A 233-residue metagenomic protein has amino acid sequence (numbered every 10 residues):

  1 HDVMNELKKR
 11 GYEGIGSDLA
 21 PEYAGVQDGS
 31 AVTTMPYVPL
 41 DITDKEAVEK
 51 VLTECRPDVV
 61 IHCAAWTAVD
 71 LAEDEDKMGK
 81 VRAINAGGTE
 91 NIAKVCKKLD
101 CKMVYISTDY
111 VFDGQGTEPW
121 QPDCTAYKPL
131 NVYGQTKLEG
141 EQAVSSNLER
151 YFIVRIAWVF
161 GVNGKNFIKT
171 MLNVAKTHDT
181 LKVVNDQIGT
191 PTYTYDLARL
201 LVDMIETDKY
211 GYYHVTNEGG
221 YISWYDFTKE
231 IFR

Functional and structural regions predicted by a protein language model:
H1-V59: N-terminal Rossmann/SDR dinucleotide-binding element
D2, L200, T207-R233: Mid/C-terminal beta-alpha module of Rossmann-like enzyme folds, strongest in SDR-family dehydrogenases/epimerases
R10, C55, V95-L99, N147: Helix C-cap/helix->beta junction micro-motif
S17, V60-A64, M103-T108, V154-I156: SDR active-site strand-loop-helix element
Q27-D28, D70-G79, G114-E118, G164-K165: Conserved catalytic-core motifs of eukaryotic protein kinase domains, centered on the activation segment
I42-I84: NAD(P)H-binding glycine-rich loop region in Rossmannoid oxidoreductase-like domains and their noncatalytic homologs
G79-N91, K98, V111-V154, W158-V159: Catalytic helix-loop patch of NAD(P)-dependent Rossmann-fold dehydrogenases
Q142-G189, T194-D203: NAD(P)-dependent short-chain dehydrogenase/reductase
